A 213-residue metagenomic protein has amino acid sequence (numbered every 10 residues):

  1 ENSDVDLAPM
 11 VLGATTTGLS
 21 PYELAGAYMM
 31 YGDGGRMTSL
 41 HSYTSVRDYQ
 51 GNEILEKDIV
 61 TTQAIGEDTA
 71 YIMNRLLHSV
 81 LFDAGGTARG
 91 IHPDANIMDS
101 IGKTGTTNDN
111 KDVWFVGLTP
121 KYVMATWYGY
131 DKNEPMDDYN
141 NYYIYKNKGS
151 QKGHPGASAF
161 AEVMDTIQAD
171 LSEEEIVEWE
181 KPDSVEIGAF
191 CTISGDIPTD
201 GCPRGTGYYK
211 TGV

Functional and structural regions predicted by a protein language model:
E1-A25: Mid-domain, small-residue-enriched loop/turn segments at the edges of structured enzyme/sensor domains
T17-V213: A penicillin-recognizing enzyme superfamily signal
